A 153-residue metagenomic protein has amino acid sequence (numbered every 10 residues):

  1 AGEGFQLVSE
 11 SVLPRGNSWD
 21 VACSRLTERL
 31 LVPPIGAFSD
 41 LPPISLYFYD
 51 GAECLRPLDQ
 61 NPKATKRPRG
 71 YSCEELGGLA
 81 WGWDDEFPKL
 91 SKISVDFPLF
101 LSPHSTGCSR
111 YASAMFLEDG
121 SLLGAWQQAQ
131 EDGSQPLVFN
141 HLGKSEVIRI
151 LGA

Functional and structural regions predicted by a protein language model:
A1-L26, L30-G107, L117-A153: Beta-rich carbohydrate-recognition and catalytic domains
R110: Eukaryotic intrinsically disordered and solvent-exposed regulatory patches
